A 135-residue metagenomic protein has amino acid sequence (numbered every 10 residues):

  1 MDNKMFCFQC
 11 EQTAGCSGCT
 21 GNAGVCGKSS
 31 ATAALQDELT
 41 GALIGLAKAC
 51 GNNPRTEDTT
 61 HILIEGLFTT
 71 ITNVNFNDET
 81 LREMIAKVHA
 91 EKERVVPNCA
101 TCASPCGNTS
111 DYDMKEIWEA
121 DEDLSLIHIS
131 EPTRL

Functional and structural regions predicted by a protein language model:
D2-A42, A47-K48: N-terminal-proximal low-complexity accessory segments that begin disordered and transition into the first
M5, H61-L63, E116, H128: Generic short N-terminal amphipathic or hydrophobic helices
L35-E79: Long, charge-rich boundary regions
V96-S125: Long, low-complexity or tandemly repetitive, helically biased scaffold regions used for multimeric assembly/adhesion
I127-L135: Residue-level detector of conserved catalytic or cofactor/ligand-binding positions in enzyme active sites
